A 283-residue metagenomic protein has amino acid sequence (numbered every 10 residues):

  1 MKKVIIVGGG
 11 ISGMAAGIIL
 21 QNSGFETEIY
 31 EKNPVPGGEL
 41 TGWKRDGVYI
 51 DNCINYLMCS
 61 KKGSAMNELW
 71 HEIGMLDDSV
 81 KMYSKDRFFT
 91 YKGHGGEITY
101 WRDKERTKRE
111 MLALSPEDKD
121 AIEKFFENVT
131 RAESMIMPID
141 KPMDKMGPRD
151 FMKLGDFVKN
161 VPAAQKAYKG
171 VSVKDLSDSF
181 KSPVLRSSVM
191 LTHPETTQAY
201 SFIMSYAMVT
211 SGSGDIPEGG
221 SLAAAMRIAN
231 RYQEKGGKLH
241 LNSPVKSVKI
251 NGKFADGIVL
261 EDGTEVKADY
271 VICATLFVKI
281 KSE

Functional and structural regions predicted by a protein language model:
K2-S134: N-terminal glycine-rich phosphate/pyrophosphate-binding loop and immediately adjacent elements
K3, D256, D269: Conserved acidic residues
G13, V266, V278-K279: Glycine-rich nucleotide phosphate-binding loop and flanking beta-alpha elements of Rossmann-like dinucleotide-binding
N33-P36, L191-Q198, V278: Short glycine-enriched loops at secondary-structure junctions
H94-Y200: Rossmann-like flavin
A207-A255: Helical element adjacent to the flavin cofactor pocket in flavoenzyme catalytic cores
E261-Y270: Core beta-strand elements of the Rossmann-like FAD/NAD(P) dinucleotide-binding domain in flavoenzyme oxidoreductases
C273-E283: Flavin (primarily FAD) binding-site architecture
